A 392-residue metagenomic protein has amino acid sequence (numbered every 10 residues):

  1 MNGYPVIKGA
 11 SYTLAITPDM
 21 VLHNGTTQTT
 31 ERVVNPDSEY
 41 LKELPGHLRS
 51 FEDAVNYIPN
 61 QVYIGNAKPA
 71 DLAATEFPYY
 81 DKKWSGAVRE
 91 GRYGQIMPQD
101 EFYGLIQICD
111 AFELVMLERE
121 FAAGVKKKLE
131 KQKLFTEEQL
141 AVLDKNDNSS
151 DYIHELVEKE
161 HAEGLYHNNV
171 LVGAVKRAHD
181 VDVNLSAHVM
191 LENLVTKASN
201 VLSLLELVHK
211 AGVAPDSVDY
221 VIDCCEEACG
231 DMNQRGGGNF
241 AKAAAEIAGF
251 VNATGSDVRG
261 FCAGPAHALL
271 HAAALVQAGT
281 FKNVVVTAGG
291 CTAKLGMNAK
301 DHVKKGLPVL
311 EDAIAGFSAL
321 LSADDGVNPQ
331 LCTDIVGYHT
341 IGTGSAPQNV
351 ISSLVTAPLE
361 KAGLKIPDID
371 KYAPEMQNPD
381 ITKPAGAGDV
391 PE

Functional and structural regions predicted by a protein language model:
M1-L194, D301-L364: Condensing-enzyme catalytic core mediating Claisen C-C bond formation in acyl metabolism
N169-L191, G230-H271, L275-K282, P391-E392: Conserved catalytic cysteine-centered active-site region of acyl-thioester-dependent Claisen-condensing enzymes
E192-S203, N233, F261-P265, G344-I351: Phosphate/oxyanion-binding active-site loops and adjacent basic polyanion-contact surfaces
K197-G255, R259-G260, K365-D389: Conserved beta-ketoacyl condensing-enzyme motif
C224-C229, G260-P265, A288-K294: Acidic, glycine-rich active-site loops and adjacent beta-strand->loop/helix elements that engage anionic groups
M232-R235, H267-L270, L295-D301, K383-G386: Short acidic, glycine/serine/threonine-rich loops at helix termini
T280-A313: Flexible, glycine-rich active-site loops centered on histidine and acidic residues that chelate a metal or position
G290-C291, I335-T340, A373-D380: Glycine-rich beta-alpha junction loops
